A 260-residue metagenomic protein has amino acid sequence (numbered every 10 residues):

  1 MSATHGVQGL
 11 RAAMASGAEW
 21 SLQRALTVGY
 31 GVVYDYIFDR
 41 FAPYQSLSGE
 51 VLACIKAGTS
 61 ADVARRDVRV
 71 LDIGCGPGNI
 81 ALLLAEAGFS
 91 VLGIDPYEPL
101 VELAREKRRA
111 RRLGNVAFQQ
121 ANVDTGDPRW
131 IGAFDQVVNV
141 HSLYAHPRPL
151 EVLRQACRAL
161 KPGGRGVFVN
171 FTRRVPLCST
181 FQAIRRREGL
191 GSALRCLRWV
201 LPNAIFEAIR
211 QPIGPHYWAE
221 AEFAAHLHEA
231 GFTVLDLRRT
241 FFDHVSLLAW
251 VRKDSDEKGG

Functional and structural regions predicted by a protein language model:
S2-R65, F206: Conserved class I S-adenosyl-L-methionine
L71, P77-T125: Class I SAM-dependent methyltransferase SAM/SAH-binding core
P128-V137: A short acidic, Gly/Pro-enriched loop at the edge of an enzyme's catalytic core that lines a small-molecule cofactor
Q136-R148: A short SAM/SAH-binding and catalytic strip from SAM-dependent methyltransferases
L150-P162: A short glycine-rich, Lys/Arg-flanked "PGG" loop and its adjoining helix->strand segment in the class I
V167-R195: Conserved class I S-adenosyl-L-methionine
G214-A230: Short alpha-helix
A230-G260: Core SAM-dependent methyltransferase catalytic element
